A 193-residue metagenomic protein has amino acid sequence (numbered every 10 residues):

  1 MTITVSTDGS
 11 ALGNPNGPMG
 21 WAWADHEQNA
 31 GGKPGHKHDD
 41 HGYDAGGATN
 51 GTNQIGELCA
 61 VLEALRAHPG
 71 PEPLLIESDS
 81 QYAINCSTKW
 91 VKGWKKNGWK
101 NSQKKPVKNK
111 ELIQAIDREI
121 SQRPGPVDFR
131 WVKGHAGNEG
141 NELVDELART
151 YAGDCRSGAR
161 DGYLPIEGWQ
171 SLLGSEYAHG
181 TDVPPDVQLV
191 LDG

Functional and structural regions predicted by a protein language model:
M1-I55, C59, R66-H68, E146 (+2 more regions): RNase H-like nuclease fold core
S10-N16, A30, Y43, G47 (+2 more regions): RNase H catalytic domain
W23, C59, W90, Y151-G153 (+1 more regions): Bulky hydrophobic/aromatic packing residues
K92, S121, G125, R149 (+3 more regions): Generic surface-pattern signal
P106, R149-I166: Acidic, His- and aromatic-enriched active-site or binding-groove loops in soluble protein domains that engage sugars
E142-T150: Short, surface-exposed amphipathic charged segments that create phosphate/polyanion-binding patches used for binding
I166-G174: Non-catalytic C-terminal interaction segments of nucleic acid-processing enzymes
